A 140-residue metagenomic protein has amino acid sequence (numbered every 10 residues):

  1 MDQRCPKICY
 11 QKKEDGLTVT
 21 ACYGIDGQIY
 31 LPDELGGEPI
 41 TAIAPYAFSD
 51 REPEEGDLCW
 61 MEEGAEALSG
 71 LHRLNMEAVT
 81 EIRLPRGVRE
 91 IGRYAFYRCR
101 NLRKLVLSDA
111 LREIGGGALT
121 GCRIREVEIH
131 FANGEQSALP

Functional and structural regions predicted by a protein language model:
Q3-G16, Y23-T41, P53-E90, R100-E113 (+1 more regions): Structural signature of tandem-repeat unit edges
Y46-A47, E52: Short secondary-structure subsegments characteristic of cysteine-rich extracellular domains
